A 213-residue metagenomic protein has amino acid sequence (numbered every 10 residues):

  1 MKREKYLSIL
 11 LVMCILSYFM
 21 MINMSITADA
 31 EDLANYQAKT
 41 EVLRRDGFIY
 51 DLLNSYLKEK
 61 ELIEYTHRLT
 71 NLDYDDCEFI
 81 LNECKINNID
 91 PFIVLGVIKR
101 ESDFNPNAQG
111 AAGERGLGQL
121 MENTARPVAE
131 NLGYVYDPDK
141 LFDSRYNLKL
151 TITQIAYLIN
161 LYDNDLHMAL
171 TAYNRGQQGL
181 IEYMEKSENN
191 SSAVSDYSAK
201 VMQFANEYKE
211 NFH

Functional and structural regions predicted by a protein language model:
M1-D75, Y208-H213: N-terminal secretory targeting signals
D46-H213: Catalytic glycan-binding domains that act on GlcNAc-containing polysaccharides
